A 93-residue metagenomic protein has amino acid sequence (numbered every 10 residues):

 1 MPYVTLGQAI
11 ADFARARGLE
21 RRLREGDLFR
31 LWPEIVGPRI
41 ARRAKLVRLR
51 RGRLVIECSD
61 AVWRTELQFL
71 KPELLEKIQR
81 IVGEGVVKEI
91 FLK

Functional and structural regions predicted by a protein language model:
M1-P33, R42-V47, T65, P72 (+2 more regions): N-terminal presequence-like segments and adjacent domain-start helices
G18, R51-L70: A short interface-forming secondary-structure element
P33-S59: Short edge beta-strands and adjacent turn/loop segments
